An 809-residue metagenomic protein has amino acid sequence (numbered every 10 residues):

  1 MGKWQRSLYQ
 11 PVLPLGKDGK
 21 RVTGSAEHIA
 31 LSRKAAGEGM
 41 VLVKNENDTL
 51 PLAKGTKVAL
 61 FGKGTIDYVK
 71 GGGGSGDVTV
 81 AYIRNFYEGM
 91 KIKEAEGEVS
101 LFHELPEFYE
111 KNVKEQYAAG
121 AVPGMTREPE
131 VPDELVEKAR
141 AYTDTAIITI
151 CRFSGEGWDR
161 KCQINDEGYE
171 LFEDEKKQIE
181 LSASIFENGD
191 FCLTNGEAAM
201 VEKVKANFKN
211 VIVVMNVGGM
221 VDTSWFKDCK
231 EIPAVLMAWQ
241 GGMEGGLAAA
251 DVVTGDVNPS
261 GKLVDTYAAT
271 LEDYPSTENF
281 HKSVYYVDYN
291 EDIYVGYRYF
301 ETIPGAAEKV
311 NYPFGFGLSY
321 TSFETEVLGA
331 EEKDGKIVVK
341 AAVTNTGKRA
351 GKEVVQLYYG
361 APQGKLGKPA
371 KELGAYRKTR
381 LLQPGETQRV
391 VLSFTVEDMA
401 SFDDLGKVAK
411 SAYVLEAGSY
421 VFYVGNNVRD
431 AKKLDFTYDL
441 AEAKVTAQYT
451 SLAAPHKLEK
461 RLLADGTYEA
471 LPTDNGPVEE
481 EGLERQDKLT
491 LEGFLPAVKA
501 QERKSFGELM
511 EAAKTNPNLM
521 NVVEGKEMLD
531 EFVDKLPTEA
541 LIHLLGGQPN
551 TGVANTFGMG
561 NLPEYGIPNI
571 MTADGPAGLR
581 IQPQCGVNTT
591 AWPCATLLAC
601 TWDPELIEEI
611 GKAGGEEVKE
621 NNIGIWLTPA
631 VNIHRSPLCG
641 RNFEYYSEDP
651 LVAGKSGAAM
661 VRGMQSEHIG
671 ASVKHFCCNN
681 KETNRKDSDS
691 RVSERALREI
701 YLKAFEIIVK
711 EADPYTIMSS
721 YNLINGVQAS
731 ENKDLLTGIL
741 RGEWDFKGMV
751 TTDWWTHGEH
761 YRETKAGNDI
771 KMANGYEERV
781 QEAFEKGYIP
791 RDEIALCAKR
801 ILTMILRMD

Functional and structural regions predicted by a protein language model:
M1-D430, S451-D809: Glycoside hydrolase catalytic-domain context in secreted enzymes
D430-Y449: Short beta-strand elements
